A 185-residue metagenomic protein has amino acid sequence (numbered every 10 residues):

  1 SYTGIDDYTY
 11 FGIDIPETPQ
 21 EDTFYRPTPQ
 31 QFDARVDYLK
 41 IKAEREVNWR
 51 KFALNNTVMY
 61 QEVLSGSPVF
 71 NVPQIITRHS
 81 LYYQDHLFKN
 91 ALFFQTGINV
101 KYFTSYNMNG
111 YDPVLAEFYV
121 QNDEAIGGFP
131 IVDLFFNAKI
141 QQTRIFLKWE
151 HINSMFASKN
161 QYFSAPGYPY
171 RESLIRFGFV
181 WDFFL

Functional and structural regions predicted by a protein language model:
S1-L185: Exposed, low-structure sequence patches enriched in small/polar residues
